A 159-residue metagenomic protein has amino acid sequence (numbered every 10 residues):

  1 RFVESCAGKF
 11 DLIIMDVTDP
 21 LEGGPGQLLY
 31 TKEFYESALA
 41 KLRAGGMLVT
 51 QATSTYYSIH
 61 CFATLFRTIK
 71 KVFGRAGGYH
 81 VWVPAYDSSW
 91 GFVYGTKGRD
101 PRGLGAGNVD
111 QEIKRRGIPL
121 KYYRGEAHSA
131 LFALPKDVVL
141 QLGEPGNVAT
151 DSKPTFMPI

Functional and structural regions predicted by a protein language model:
R1-M47, Y56-F66: The AdoMet/dcAdoMet-binding core of the Class I SAM-like
I13, K70-K71, G107: Solvent-exposed soluble domains appended to multi-pass membrane proteins
A44, G74-R75: Short, well-ordered coil loops that connect the C-terminus of an alpha-helix to the N-terminus of a beta-strand
L48-V49, G77: Structural detector of well-ordered beta-strand residues that form the stable sheet scaffold of enzyme domains
C61, L65-I69, G74, D87-W90: Internal helical hairpin/lid segments
R75-I159: Soluble small-group transferase modules, centered on the S-adenosyl donor enzyme superfamily
